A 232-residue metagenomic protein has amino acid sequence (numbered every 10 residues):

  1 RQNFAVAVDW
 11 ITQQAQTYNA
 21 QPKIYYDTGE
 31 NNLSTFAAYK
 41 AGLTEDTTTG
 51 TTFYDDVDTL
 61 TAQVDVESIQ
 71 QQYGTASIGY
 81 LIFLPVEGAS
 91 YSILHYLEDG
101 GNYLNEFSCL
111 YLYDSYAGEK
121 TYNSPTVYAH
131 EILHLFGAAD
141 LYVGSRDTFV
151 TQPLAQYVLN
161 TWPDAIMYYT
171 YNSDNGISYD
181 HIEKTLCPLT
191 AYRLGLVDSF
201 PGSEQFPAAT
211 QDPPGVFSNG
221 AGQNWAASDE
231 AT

Functional and structural regions predicted by a protein language model:
R1-T75, G88, S115-Y116: Propeptide-to-catalytic entry region of secreted or membrane-anchored zinc metalloproteases
G74-L81, N105-C109, A139, W162-P163: Loop/turn elements at helix/coil->beta-strand transitions in domains of secreted/extracellular proteins
I82-G88, Y113-S115, A138-A139, Y169-N172: Active-site-proximal beta-strand/loop segments in catalytic clefts of secreted hydrolases
E87-E106: Catalytic zinc-binding patch centered on the HExxH motif and its immediate surroundings that defines zinc-dependent
S108-A129: Short pre-active-site segment immediately N-terminal to the catalytic Zn-binding motif
T121, L141-P207: Replace "(M1/M4/M9/M12/WLM)" with "(e.g., M1/M4/M8/M9/M12/M26/WLM)" and add "not limited to" to clarify scope
P125-L141: Active-site recognition of the HExxH zinc-binding catalytic motif
Q205-T232: Extracellular glycan-recognition surfaces and repeat-rich motifs
